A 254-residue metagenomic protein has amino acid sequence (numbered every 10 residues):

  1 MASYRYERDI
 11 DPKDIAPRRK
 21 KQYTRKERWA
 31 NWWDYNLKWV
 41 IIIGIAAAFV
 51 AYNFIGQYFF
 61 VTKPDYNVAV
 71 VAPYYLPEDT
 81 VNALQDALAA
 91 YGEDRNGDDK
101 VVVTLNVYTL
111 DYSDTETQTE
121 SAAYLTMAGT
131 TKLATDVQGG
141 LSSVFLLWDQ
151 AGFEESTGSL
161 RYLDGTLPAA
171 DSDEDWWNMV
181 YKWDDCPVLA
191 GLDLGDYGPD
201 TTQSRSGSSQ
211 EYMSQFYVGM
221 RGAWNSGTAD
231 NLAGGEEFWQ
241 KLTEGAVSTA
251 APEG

Functional and structural regions predicted by a protein language model:
M1-K20: N-terminal intrinsically disordered, acidic low-complexity segments at the extreme N-terminus
Q22-W32: Cytosolic juxtamembrane amphipathic/interface segments immediately preceding and feeding into a transmembrane helix
Y35-Q57: Hydrophobic membrane-insertion alpha-helices, especially the h-region of bacterial N-terminal signal peptides
D65-Y74: Short, well-ordered beta-strand elements
E78-K100: Short, polar/charged alpha-helical segment
D94-T119: Acidic, glycine-anchored loop motifs typical of Ca2+
A122-V188: Extracytoplasmic "Venus flytrap"/periplasmic binding protein-like
G191-E253: Bilobed periplasmic-binding protein/Venus flytrap-like ligand-binding cleft at the lobe interface of extracytoplasmic
